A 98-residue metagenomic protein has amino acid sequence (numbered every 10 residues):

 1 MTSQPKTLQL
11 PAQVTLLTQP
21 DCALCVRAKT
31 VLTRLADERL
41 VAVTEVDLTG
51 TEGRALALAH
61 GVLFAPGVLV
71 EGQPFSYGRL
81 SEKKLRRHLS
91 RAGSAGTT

Functional and structural regions predicted by a protein language model:
T2-A36: Local sequence-structure signature of Cys/Sec-based thiol-disulfide redox active-site neighborhoods
V26-T30, A55, L80: Generic recognition of short, well-ordered alpha-helical segments
T33, R54, A65: Short glycine-/small-residue-rich flexible loop motifs, especially phosphate/cofactor-binding loops
V41-G53: Thiol-based oxidoreductase modules, predominantly thioredoxin-like and allied folds used for disulfide exchange
A59-L69: Structural micro-motif
V70-T98: Non-catalytic, surface beta->alpha helical segment in thiol-disulfide oxidoreductase systems
